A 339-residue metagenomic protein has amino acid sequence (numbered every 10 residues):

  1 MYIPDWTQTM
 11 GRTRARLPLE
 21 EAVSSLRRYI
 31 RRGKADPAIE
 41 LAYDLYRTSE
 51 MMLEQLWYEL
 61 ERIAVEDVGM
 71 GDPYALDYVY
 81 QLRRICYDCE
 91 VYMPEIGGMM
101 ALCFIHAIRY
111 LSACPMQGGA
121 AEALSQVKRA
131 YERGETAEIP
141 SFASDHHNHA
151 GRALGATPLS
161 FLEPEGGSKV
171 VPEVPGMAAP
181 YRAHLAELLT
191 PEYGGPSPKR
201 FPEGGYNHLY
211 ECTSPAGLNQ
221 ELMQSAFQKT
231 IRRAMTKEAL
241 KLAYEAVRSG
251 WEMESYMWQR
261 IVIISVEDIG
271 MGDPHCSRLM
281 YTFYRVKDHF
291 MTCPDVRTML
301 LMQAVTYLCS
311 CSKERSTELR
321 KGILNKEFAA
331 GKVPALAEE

Functional and structural regions predicted by a protein language model:
M1-D5: OB/S1-fold single-stranded nucleic-acid-binding modules and their adjacent gly/ser/pro-rich low-complexity linkers
W6-T7, E20-A22, P37-G217, E221-M223 (+2 more regions): C-terminal alpha-helical interaction modules of replication/initiation AAA+ assemblies
G11-R12: Flexible beta-alpha connector loops of hexameric P-loop NTPases
R16, K34: Extracellular beta-rich ligand/substrate-recognition surface
